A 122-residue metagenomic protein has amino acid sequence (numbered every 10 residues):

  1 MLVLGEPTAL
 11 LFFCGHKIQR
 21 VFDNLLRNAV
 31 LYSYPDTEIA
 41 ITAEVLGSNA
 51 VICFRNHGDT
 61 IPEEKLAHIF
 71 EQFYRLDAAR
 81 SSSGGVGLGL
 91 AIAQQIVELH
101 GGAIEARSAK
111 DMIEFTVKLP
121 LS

Functional and structural regions predicted by a protein language model:
E6, L10-C14: Conserved micro-motifs of the catalytic ATP-binding
A29-V30: Short helix-loop "hinge" at the ATP-lid/N-box region of the Bergerat-fold HATPase_c
D36-S48: Short beta-strand/loop element within the Bergerat-fold HATPase_c
I61-F73: Short conserved segment of the HATPase_c
Y74-G84: Glycine-rich ATP-lid/hinge loop adjacent to the conserved G-boxes
G89, A93: Short alpha-helical Gxxx[C/S/T] motif in the catalytic ATP-binding
G101-G102: Conserved glycine-rich
